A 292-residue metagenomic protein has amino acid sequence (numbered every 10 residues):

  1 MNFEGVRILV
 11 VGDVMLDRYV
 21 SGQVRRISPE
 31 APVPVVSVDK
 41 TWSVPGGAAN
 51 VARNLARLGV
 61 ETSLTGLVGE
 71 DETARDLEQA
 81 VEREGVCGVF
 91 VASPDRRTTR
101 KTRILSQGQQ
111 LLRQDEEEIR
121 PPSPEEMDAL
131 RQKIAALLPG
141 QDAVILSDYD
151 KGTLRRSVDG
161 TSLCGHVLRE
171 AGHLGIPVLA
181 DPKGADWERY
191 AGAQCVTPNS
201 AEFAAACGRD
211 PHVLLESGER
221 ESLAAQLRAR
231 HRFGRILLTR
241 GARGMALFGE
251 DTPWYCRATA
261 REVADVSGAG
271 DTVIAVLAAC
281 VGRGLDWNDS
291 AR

Functional and structural regions predicted by a protein language model:
F3, L138-P139, W187-A191: A short, aliphatic-rich alpha-helical micro-motif
G5-I8, L16-L146: Conserved N-terminal subdomain of the carbohydrate kinase-like
I8-V11, I145-L146, L179, T197: Generic enzyme active-site microenvironment
D13-V14, Y149, T272: Active-site metal-binding loops of divalent metal-dependent hydrolases
R26-E30, A193-A201, R243-G270, I274: Flexible glycine/proline-rich, aromatic-decorated loop/lid segments
K151-G152, R156-P253: Conserved phosphate/ATP/ADP-binding segment of small-molecule kinases
G234, T259-R292: Conserved post-catalytic alpha-helical subdomain immediately downstream of the catalytic base and nucleotide-binding
